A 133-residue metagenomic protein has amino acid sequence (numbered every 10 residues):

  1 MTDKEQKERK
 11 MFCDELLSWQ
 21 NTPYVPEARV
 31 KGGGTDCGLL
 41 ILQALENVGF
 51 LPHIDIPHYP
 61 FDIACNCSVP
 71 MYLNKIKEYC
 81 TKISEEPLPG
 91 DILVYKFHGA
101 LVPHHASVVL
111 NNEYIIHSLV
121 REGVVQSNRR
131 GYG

Functional and structural regions predicted by a protein language model:
M1-Y79, P89, Y95-H98, V102-H104 (+2 more regions): N-terminal capping segments
K82-I83: Short, conserved secondary-structure segments in the cores of folded domains
A106-N128: Catalytic Cys-His active-site segments of thiol-dependent hydrolases/isopeptidases
R130-G133: Glycine- and charge-enriched low-complexity intrinsically disordered segments
